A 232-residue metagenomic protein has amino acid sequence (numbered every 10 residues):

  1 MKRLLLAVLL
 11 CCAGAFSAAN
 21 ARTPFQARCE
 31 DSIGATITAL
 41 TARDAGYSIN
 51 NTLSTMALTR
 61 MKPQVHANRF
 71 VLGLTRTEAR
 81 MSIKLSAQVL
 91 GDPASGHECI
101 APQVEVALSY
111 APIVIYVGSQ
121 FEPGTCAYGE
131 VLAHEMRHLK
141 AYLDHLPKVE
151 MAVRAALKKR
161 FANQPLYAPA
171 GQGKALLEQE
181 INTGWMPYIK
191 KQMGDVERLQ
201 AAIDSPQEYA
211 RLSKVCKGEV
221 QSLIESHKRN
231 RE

Functional and structural regions predicted by a protein language model:
M1-L4: Positively charged n-region of N-terminal signal peptides that target proteins for export
L6-A15: Bacterial N-terminal signal peptides
S17-A21: Boundary at the C-terminal end of the N-terminal hydrophobic targeting segment
T23-G34, T38-D44: N-terminal membrane-targeting hydrophobic helices
I37-A39, R43-A45, I49-A107, I113-S119 (+1 more regions): Metalloprotease/metallohydrolase-associated module, dominated by Zn2+-dependent proteases
S109-E122, C126, P147-E150: Sequence context surrounding c-type heme c attachment/ligation sites in exported
T125-E130, L139: Active-site alpha-helix of zinc metalloproteases
M136-V153: Catalytic Zn2+-binding segment of zinc metalloproteases
